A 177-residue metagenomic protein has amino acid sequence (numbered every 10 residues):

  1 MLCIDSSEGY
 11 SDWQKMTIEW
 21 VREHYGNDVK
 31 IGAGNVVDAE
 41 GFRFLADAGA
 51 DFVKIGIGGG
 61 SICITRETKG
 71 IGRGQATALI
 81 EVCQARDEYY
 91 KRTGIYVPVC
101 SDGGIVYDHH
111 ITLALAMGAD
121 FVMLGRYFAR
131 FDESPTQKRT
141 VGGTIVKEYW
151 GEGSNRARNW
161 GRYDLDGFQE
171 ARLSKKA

Functional and structural regions predicted by a protein language model:
M1, M16-I18, F52: Transmembrane beta-barrel architecture of outer membranes
L2-I4, I31-G34, V53-I55, V99-D102 (+1 more regions): Hydrophobic faces of well-ordered beta-strands that scaffold small-molecule active sites in alpha/beta enzyme cores
S6-K30, V36-A46, G60-C83, F131-V141: Active-site-adjacent beta->alpha loops and helix N-cap segments on the catalytic face of soluble alpha/beta enzymes
G26, A48, G70-S101, V106-A177: Alpha/beta catalytic cores of nucleotide-metabolism and tRNA/nucleoside-modifying enzymes
G56-S61, R126: Short, small-residue-rich loop/turn micro-motifs
